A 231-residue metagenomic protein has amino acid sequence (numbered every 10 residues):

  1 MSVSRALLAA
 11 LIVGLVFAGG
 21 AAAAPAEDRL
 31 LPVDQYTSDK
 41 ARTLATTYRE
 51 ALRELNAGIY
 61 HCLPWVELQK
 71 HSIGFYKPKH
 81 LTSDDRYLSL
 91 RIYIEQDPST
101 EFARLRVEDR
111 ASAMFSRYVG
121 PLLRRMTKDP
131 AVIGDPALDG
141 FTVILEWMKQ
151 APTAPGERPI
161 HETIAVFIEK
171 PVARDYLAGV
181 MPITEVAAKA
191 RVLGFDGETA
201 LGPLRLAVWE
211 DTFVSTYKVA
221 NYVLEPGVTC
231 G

Functional and structural regions predicted by a protein language model:
M1-A9: Bacterial N-terminal signal peptides that target proteins for export
A9-A18: Bacterial N-terminal signal peptides
G14, L81-S83, G134, E157: Sterically constrained small-residue positions within well-ordered secondary structures of folded domains
G19-P25: Sec/Tat signal peptide C-region and signal peptidase I cleavage site
A26-S116, V132: N-terminal secretory signal peptides
C62, V132-G231: Polybasic, proline/glycine-rich intrinsically disordered low-complexity segments
R91-E101, R106-F167: Mature extracellular/secreted ectodomains of secretory-pathway proteins
